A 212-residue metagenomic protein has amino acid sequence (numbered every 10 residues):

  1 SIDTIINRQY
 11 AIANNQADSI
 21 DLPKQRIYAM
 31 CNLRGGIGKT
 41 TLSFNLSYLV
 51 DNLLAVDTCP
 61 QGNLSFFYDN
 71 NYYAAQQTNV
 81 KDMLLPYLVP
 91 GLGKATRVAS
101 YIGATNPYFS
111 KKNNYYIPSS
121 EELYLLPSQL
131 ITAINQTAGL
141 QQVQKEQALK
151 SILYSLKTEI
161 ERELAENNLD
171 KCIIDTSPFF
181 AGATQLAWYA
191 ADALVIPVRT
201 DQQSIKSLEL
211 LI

Functional and structural regions predicted by a protein language model:
S1-I212: P-loop NTP-binding core
